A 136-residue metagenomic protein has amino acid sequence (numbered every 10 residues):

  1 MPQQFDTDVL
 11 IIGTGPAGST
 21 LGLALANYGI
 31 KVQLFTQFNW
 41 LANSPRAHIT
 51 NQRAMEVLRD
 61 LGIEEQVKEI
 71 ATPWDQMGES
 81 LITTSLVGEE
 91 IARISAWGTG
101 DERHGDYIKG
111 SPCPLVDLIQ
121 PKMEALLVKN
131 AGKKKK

Functional and structural regions predicted by a protein language model:
M1-P2, V32-T36, G105-I108: A short alpha-helix capping/helix-coil boundary motif
P2-A17, Q33: Beta1/beta-strand and adjacent pyrophosphate-binding region of the FAD-binding site in flavoprotein oxidoreductases
T7-V9, P16, L41-A42, C113-L115: Short, contiguous strand/loop micro-motifs
V9, T20-I30, K134: A short, Lys/Arg-enriched amphipathic alpha-helix followed by its capping loop at the start of a domain
T14-L23, L58, L127: Conserved mid-domain beta->alpha element of the FAD-binding
A24-R46: Glycine-rich FAD pyrophosphate-binding loop
N43-K133: Active-site-adjacent segment of FAD-dependent monooxygenases/related oxidoreductases
